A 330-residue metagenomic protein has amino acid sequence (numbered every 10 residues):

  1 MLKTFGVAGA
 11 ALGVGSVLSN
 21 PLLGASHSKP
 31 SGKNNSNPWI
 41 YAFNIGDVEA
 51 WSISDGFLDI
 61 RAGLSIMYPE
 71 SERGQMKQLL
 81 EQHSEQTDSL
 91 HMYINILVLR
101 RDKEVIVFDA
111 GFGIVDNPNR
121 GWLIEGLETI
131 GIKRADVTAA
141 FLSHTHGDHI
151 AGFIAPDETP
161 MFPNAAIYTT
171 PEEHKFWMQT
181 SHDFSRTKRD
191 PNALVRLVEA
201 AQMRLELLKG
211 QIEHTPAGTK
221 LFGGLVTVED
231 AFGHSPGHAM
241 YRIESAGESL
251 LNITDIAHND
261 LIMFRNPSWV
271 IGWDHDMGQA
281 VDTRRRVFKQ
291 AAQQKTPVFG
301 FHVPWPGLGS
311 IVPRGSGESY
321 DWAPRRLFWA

Functional and structural regions predicted by a protein language model:
L2-S26: N-terminal export signals
V17-S52: C-terminal segment of N-terminal export signals and the immediately downstream linker at the start of the mature
S26-K29, E128-T129, D136, T170-D230 (+2 more regions): Metallo-beta-lactamase
W39-I130, M240-I256: Conserved beta-strand hairpin/beta-sheet module of binuclear metal-dependent hydrolase folds, prominently
D47, L99, D109, V137 (+6 more regions): Divalent metal-coordination and catalytic microenvironments
D55-G56, A110-F112, T145, E172-E173 (+3 more regions): Active-site metal-binding loops of divalent metal-dependent hydrolases
S89, P118-Y168: Active-site metal-binding motif and surrounding structural segment of the metallo-beta-lactamase
R242, A246-A330: Cap/insert and terminal regions of metallo-dependent hydrolase folds
